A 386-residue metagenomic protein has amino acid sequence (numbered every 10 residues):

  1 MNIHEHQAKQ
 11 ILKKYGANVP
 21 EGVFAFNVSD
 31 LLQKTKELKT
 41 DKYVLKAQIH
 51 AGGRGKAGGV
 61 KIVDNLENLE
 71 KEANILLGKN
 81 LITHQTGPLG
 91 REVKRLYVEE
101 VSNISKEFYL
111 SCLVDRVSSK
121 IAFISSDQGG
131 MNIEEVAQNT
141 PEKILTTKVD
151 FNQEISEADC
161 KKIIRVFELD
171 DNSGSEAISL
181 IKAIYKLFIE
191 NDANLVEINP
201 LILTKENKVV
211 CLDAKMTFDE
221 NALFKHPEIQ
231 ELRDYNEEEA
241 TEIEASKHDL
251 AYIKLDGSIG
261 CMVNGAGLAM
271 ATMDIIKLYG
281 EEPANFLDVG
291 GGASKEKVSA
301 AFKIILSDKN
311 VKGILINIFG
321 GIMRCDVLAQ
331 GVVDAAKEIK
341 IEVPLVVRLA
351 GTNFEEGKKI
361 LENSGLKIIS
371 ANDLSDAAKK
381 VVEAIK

Functional and structural regions predicted by a protein language model:
M1-E197, I202-I316, L328, A350-E362 (+1 more regions): ATP-dependent carboxylate/acyl-activation modules
L110, R324-A335: Short Gly/Thr/Asp-enriched flexible loops that form oxyanion-binding sites at enzyme active sites
I318-M323: Glycine-rich, proline-tolerant flexible connector loops at the mouths of alpha/beta enzymes
K337-K340: Alpha-helix-loop-beta-strand connector modules within alpha/beta enzyme cores
E342-G351: Short internal beta-strands
